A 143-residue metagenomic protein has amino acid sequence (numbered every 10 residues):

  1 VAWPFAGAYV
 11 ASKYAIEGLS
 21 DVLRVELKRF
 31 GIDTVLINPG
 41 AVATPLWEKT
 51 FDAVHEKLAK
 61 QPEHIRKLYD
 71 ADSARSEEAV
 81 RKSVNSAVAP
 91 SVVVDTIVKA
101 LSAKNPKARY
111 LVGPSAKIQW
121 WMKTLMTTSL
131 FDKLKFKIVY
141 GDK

Functional and structural regions predicted by a protein language model:
V1, V22-D33: Active-site-adjacent segment of SDR/Rossmann-fold oxidoreductases
W3-A8: Active-site loop immediately N-terminal to the catalytic Tyr-X3-Lys motif of short-chain dehydrogenase/reductase
S12-A15: Active-site helix of classical SDR
R29-S83: C-terminal beta-strand-loop-alpha-helix "lid" module of Rossmann-like NAD(P)-dependent dehydrogenases
T34, S76-T124: Core catalytic loop region at the nicotinamide-binding pocket of NAD(P)H-dependent oxidoreductases
A59-E63, K104, T127: Residues that cap or delimit alpha-helices
S129-K143: Non-catalytic terminal and boundary segments that flank Rossmann-like NAD(P)-dependent oxidoreductase
